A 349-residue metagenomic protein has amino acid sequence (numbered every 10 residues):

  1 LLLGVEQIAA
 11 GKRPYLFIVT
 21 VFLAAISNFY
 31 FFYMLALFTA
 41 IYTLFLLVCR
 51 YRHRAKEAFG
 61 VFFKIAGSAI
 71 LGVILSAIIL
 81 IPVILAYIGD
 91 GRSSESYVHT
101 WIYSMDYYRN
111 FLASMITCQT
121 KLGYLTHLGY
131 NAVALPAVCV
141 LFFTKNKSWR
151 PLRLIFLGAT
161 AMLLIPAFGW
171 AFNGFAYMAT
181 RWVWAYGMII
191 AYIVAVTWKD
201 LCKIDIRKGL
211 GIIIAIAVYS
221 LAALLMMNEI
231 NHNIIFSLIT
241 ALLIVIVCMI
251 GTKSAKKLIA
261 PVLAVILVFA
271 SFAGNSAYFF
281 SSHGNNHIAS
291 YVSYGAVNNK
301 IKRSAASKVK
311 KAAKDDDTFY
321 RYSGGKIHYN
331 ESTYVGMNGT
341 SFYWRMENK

Functional and structural regions predicted by a protein language model:
L1-Y15, W198-C202: Membrane-interface transmembrane helices that cradle and orient dolichyl/undecaprenyl
L2-G4, Y15-F29, L71-I74, I216-S220: Membrane-interface alpha helices of multi-pass inner-membrane proteins
I8-L23, A55-A66, I206-V218: Short hydrophobic alpha-helices at membrane interfaces in multi-pass membrane enzymes
A9, L23-F31, L35, V73-I78 (+1 more regions): Transmembrane helix irregularities
F31, L154-L164, N173, Y177-N298: Contiguous transmembrane helix-bundle modules in multi-pass membrane proteins
L35-L71, A241-M249: Perimembrane helix-loop-helix junctions
G60-T180, L225-E229, N299-K302, S307 (+2 more regions): Periplasmic/ER-lumenal interhelical loops and adjacent helix-loop junctions in multi-pass membrane proteins
P261-K349: Soluble catalytic regions of membrane-associated enzymes that act on cell-envelope and secretory-pathway components
